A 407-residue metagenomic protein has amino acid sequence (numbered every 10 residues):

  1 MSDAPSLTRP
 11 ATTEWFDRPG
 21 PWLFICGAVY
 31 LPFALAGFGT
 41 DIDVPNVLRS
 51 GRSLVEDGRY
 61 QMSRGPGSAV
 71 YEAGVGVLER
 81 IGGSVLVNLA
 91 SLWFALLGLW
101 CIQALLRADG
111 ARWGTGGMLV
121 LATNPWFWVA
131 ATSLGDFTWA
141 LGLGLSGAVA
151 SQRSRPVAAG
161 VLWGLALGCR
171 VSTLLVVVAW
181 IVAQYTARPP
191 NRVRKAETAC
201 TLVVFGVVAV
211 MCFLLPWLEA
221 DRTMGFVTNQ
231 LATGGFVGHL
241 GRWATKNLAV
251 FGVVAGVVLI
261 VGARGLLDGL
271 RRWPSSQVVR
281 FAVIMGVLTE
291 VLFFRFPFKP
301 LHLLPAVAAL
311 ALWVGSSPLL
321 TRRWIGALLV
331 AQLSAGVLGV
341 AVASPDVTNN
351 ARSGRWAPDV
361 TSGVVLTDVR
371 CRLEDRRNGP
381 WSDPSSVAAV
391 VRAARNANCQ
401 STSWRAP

Functional and structural regions predicted by a protein language model:
P19-F24, R112-T115, V161, L202-G206 (+4 more regions): Signature aromatic-anchored transmembrane alpha helix within multi-pass, membrane-resident enzymes that catalyze glycan
D41-I42, W126-F137, K299-P300: Short acidic/glycine- and proline-prone juxtamembrane loop motifs at membrane-interface regions of multi-pass membrane
V47, V330-P407: Membrane-embedded, lumen/periplasm-facing catalytic core of multi-pass transferases that use lipid-linked donors
G65-A69, A73, R80-W100, A130-L134: Loop-to-helix entry region of an early transmembrane alpha helix in multi-pass inner-membrane enzymes
V85, L89-D109, L141, S146 (+1 more regions): Transmembrane-helix motifs of polytopic, lipid-linked glycan transferases
W100, P190, A249-S276, V283-V287: Hydrophobic, aromatic-rich transmembrane alpha-helices and their immediate juxtamembrane boundary segments
L175, F296-R322: Hydrophobic/aromatic-rich transmembrane helices and adjacent perimembrane loops
K195-I260, E290, F294, S334-A343: Membrane-lumen/periplasm interface segments of specific transmembrane helices in polyprenyl phosphate-linked
